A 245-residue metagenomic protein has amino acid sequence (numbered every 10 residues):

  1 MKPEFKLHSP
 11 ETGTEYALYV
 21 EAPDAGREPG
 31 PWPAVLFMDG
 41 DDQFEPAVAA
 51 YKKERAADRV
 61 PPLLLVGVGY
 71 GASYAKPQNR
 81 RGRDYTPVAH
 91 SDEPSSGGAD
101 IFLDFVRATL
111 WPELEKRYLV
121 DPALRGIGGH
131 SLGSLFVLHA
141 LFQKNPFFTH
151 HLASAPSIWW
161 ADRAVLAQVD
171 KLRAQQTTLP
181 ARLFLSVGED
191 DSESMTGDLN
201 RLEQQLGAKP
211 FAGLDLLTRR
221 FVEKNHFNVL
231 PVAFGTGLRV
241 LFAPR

Functional and structural regions predicted by a protein language model:
M1-R245: Non-catalytic cap/lid and distal C-terminal segments of serine-dependent acyl enzymes
